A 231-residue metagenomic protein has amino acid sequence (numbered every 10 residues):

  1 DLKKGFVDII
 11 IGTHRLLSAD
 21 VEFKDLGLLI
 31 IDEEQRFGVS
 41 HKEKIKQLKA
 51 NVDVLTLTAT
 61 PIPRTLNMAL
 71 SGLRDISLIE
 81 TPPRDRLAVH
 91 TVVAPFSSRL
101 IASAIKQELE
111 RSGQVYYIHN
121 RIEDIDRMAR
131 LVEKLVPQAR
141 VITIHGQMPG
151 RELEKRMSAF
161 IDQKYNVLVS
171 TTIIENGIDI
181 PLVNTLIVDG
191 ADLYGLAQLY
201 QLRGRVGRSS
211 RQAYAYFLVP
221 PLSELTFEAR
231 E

Functional and structural regions predicted by a protein language model:
D1-R230: Inter-lobe coupling/hinge segments of SF2-like helicase ATPases
